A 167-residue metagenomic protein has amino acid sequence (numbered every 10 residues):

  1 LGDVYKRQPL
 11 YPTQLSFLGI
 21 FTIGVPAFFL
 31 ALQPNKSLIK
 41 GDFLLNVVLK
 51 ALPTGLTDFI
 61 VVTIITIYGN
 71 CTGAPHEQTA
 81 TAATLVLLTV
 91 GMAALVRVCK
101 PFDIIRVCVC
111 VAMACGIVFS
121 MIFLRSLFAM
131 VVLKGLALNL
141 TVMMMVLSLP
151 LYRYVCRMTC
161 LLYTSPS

Functional and structural regions predicted by a protein language model:
L1-Q8, Y163-S167: Conserved small/polar residues in nucleotide/adenosyl-binding loops
D3-L10, D58-N70: Membrane-embedded alpha-helical segments in integral membrane proteins
R7-L18, H76-T81: Membrane-water interface of transmembrane alpha-helices in multipass transporters/channels
G24-P53, L87-V107, L149-S165: Non-transmembrane, extramembrane segments of multi-pass ion/lipid transporters
K40-L45, Y68-H76: Short juxtamembrane and helix-loop transition motifs at transmembrane-helix boundaries in membrane proteins
D58-I67, I117-V132: Hydrophobic alpha-helical transmembrane segments in multi-pass integral membrane proteins
L87, G135-L149: Small-residue-rich transmembrane alpha-helices that serve as helix-helix interface/gating elements in multipass
V107-G116: Central hydrophobic cores of alpha-helical transmembrane segments in multi-pass integral membrane proteins
